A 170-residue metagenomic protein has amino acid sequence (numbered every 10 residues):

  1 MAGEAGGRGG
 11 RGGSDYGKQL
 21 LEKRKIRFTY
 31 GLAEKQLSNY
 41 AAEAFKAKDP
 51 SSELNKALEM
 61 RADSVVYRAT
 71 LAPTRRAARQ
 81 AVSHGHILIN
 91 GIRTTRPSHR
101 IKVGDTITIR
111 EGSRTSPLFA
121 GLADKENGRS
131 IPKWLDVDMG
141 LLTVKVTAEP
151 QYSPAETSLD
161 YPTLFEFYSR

Functional and structural regions predicted by a protein language model:
M1-A69, R96-R170: Ferredoxin-like alpha/beta domains used as RNA- or RNAP-binding modules
A72: C-terminal substrate/ligand-recognition segments
R75, A81-V82, I101: Short, well-ordered loop/turn sites that connect or cap secondary structure elements
